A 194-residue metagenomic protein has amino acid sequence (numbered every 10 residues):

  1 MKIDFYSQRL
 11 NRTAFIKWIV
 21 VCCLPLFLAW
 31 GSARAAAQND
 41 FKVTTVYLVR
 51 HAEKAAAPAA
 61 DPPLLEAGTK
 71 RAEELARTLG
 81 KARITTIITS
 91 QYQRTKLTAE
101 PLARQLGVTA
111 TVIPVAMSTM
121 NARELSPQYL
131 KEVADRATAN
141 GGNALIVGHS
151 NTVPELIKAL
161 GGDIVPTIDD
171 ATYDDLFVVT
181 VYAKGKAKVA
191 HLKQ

Functional and structural regions predicted by a protein language model:
K2-S7: Secretory targeting signals
L10-V21: N-terminal export leaders
I19-A29: Bacterial N-terminal signal peptides
S32-A36: Sec/Tat signal peptide C-region and signal peptidase I cleavage site
D40-G141, V153-E155, A159-Q194: Active-site-proximal alpha-helix that buttresses catalytic centers in soluble enzyme cores
N143-V147: Periplasmic-binding protein-like
